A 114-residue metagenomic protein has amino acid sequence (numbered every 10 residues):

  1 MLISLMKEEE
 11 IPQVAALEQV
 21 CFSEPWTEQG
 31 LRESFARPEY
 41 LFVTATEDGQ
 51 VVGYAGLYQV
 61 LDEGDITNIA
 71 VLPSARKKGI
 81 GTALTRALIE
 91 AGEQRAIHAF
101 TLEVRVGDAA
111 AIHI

Functional and structural regions predicted by a protein language model:
L2-S74, K78, T82-R95: Acetyl-CoA-dependent GNAT
Q29, E103, I112: Conserved catalytic-core motifs of GNAT/GCN5-like acyltransferases
I66, A99-V104: Conserved hydrophobic beta-strand within the GNAT/NAT acetyltransferase core sheet that lines the active-site cleft
V71, R105-V106: Short amphipathic helical patch at the helix-1/turn junction of helix-turn-helix
T82, H98, G107-I114: Conserved active-site alpha-helix within GNAT-family acetyltransferase domains
